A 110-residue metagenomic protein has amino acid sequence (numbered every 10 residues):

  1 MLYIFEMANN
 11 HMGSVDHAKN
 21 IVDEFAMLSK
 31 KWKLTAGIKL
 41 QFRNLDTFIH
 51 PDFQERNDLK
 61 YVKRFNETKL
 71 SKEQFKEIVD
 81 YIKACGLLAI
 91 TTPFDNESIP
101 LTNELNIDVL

Functional and structural regions predicted by a protein language model:
M1-L110: Catalytic cores and adjacent flexible loops of soluble metabolic enzymes that perform enolate/carbanion chemistry on
